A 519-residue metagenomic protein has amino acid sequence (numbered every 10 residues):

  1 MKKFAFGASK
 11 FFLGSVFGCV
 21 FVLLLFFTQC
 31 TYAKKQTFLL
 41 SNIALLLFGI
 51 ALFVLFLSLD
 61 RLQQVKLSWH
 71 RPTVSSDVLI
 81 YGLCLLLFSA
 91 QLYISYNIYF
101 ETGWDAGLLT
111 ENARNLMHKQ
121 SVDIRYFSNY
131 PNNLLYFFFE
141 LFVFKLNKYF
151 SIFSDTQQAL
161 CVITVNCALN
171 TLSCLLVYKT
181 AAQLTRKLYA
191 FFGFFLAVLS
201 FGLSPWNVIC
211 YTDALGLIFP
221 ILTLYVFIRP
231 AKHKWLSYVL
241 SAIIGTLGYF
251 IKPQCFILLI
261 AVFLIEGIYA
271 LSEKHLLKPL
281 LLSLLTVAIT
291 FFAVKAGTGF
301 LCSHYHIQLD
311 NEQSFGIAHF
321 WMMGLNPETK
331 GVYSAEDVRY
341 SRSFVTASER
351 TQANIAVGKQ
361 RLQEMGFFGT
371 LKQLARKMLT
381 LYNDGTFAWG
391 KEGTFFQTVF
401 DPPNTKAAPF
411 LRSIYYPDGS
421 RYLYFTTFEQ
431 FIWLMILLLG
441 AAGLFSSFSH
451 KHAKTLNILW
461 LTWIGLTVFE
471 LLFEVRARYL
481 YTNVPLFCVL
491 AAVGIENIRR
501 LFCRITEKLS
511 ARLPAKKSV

Functional and structural regions predicted by a protein language model:
M1-Q91, L280-A288, I505-V519: Start-transfer (signal-anchor) and selected internal transmembrane alpha helices of multi-pass inner/ER membrane
F38-L46, Q157, C161, T380-L459: Membrane-interface anchor segments at the N-terminal boundary of transmembrane helices in multi-pass membrane enzymes
L87-F88, N166, F192-F201, G245 (+1 more regions): Short helix- or helix-capping micro-motifs that position conserved polar/aromatic residues at function-defining sites
Y126-F153: Short hydrophobic/aromatic helix or loop-helix immediately within or flanking a transmembrane segment in polytopic
T156, V177-L199, K454-N457: Transmembrane-helix signature of polytopic, membrane-embedded enzymes that assemble or transfer cell-envelope glycans
C161-L184, L222, L438-F445: Transmembrane-helix motifs of polytopic, lipid-linked glycan transferases
G202-G216, I251: Short acidic/glycine- and proline-prone juxtamembrane loop motifs at membrane-interface regions of multi-pass membrane
F300-T405: Membrane-proximal stem/loop segments at transmembrane-domain junctions that anchor or position
